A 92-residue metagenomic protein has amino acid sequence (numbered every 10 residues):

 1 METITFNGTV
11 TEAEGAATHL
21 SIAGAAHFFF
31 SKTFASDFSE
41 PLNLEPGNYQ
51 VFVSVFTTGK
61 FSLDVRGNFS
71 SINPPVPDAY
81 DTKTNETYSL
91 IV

Functional and structural regions predicted by a protein language model:
M1-S21, N48-V92: Beta-strand-rich recognition domains
G24-A26: Glycine-centered positions in the ABC transporter ATPase nucleotide-binding domain
F28-A35: Short beta-strand segments within Ig-like beta-sandwich modules, predominantly Fibronectin type-III
E40, E45-Y49: A glycine-anchored, Pro-Gly-centered beta-turn/N-cap motif
